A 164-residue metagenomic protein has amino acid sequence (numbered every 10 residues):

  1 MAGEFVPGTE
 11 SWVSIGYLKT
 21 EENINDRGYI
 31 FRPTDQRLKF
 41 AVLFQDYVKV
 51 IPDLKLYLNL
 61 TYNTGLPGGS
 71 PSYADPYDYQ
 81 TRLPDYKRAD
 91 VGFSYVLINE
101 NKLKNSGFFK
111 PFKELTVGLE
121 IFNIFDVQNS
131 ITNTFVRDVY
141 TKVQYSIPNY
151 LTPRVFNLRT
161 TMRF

Functional and structural regions predicted by a protein language model:
M1-G3, V42-D46, L58, V91-Y95 (+3 more regions): Residues on the lipid-exposed face of transmembrane beta-strands in outer-membrane beta-barrel proteins
M1-S70: Gram-negative outer-membrane beta-barrel transporters
G8, T64-S70, Y95-F164: C-terminal beta-signal and adjacent terminal beta-strands/loops of Gram-negative outer-membrane beta-barrel proteins
N23-F31, P76-T81, V143-P148: Extracellular loop and loop/strand-boundary signature of outer-membrane beta-barrel proteins
T34-F40, D85-A89, K113, T152-F156: Residues that define the transmembrane beta-barrel architecture of outer-membrane proteins
D35-R37, Q80, R137-V143: Short alpha-helical linear motifs
T81-D90, V127, F164: Outer-membrane beta-barrel transmembrane domain signature
